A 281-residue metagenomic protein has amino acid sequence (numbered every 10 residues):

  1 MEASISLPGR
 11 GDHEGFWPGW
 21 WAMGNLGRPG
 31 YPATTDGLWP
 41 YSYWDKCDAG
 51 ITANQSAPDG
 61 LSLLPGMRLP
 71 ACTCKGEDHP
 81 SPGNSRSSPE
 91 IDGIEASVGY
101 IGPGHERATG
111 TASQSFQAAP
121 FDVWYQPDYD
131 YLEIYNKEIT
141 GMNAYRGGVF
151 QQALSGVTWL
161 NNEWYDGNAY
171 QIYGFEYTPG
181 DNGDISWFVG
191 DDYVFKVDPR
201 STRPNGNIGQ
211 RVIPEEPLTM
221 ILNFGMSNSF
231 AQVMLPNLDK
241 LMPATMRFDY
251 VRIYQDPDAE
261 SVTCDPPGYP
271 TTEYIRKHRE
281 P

Functional and structural regions predicted by a protein language model:
M1-P281: GH16 jelly-roll
